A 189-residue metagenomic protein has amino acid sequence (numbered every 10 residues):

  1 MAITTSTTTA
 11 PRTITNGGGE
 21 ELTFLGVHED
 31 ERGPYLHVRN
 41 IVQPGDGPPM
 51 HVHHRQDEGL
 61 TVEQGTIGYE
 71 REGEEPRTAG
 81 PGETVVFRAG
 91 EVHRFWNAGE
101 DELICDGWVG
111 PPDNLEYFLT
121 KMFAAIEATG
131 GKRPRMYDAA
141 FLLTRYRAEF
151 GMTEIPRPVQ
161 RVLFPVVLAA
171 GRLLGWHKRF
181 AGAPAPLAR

Functional and structural regions predicted by a protein language model:
M1-Y35, G47-Q56, T61, G68-R189: Jelly-roll (double-stranded beta-helix
H37-I41: Short amphipathic
